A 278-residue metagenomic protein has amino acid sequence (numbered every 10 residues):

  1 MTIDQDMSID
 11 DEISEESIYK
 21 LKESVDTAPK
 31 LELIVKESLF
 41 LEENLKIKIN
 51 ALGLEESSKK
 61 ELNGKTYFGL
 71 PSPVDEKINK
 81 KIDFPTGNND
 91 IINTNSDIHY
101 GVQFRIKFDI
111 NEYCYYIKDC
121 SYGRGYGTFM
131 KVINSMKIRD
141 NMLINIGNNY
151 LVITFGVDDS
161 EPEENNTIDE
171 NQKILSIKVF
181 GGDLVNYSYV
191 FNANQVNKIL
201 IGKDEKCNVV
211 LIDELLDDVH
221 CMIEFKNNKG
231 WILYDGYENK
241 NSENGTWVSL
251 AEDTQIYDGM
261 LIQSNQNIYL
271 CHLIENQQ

Functional and structural regions predicted by a protein language model:
M1-L45, N149-D217, E224-K229, N265-Q278: Regulatory inter-domain linker segments that are low-complexity and enriched for serine/threonine/proline
E55-D140, A193-N265: Forkhead-associated
I144-I146: Internal, hydrophobic cores of structured domains that mediate oligomerization or house catalytic pockets within large
